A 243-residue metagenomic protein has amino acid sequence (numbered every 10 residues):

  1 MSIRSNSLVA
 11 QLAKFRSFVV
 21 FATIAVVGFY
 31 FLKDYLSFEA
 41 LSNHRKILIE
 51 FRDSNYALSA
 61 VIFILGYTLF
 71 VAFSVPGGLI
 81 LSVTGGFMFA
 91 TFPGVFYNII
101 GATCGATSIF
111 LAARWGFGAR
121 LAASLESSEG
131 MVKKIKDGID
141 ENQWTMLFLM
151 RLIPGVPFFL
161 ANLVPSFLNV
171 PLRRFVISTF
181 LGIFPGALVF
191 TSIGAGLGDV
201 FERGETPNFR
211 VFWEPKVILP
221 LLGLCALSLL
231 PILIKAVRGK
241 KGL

Functional and structural regions predicted by a protein language model:
S2-F18, V26-F63, T103-L160, F167-L172 (+2 more regions): Membrane-interfacial helix-loop-helix
F18-F31, F180-L188: Alpha-helical transmembrane segments of integral membrane proteins, especially early/N-terminal helices
L65, L69, F96, I100-C104 (+2 more regions): Hydrophobic residues within alpha-helical transmembrane segments of multi-pass solute transporters/permease subunits
Y67-F96, G155-L163, R173, I183-V189: Transmembrane helix boundary and interhelical junction motifs in multipass membrane proteins
L69-A72, L149-L152, L221: Hydrophobic alpha-helical transmembrane segments of multi-pass membrane proteins
S82-V83, F110, A119, N162-L163 (+3 more regions): Transmembrane alpha-helix boundary and packing residues in multipass membrane permease domains and related
S178-I183, V211-L227: Pore-lining and gate-forming transmembrane alpha-helices of multi-pass membrane transport proteins
G182, G186, F190-E202: Juxtamembrane/transmembrane-helix interface segments of polytopic membrane transporters
